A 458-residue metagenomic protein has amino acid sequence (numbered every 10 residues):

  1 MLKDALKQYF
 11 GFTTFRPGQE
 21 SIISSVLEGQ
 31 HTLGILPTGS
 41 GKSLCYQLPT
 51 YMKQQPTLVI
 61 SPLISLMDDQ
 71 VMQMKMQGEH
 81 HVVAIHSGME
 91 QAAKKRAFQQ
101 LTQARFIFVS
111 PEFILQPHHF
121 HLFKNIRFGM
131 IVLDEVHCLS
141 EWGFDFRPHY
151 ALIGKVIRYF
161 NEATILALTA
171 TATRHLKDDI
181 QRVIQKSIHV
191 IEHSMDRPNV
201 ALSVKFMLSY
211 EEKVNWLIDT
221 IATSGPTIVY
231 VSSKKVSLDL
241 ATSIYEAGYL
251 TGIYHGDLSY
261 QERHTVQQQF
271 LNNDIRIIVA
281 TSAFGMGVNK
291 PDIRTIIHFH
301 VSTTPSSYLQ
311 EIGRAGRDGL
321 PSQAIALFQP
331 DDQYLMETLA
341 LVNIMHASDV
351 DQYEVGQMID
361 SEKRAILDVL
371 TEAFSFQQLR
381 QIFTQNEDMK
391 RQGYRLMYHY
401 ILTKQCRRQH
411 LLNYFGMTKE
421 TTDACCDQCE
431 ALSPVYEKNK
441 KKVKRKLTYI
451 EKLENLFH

Functional and structural regions predicted by a protein language model:
L2-C45, P49-Q55, I60, S65-F108 (+2 more regions): Helicase motor core with emphasis on the C-terminal RecA-like subdomain
I228, V236, Y249, Q268-I275 (+2 more regions): C-terminal helicase lobe
